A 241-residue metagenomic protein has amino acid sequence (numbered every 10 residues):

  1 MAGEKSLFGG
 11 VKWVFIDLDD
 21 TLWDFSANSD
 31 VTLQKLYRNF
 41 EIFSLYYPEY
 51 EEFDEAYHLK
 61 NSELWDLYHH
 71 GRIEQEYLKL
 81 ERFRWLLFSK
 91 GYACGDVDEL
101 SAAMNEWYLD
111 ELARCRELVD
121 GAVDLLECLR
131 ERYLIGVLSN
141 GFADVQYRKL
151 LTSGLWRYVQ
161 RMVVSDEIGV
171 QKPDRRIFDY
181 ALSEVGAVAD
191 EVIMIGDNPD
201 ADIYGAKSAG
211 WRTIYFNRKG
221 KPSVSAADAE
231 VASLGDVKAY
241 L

Functional and structural regions predicted by a protein language model:
M1-V14, A27, V123, E127 (+1 more regions): Asp-based, Mg2+/Mn2+-dependent phosphohydrolase catalytic module
A2-L59: Active-site neighborhood of HAD-like aspartate-dependent phosphohydrolases
S29-R38, E76, L80-R84, F88 (+1 more regions): An amphipathic alpha-helix signature
N39, L125-R132: A short, Lys/Arg-enriched amphipathic alpha-helix followed by its capping loop at the start of a domain
E41-D54, K90-M104, Y158: Short, surface-exposed acidic
L59-E106: A metal-dependent, Asp-based hydrolase signature
W107-C115: Surface-exposed cleft-lining segments at the edges of enzyme active sites
R132-Y133, G210: Glycine-centered short loops/turns at secondary-structure junctions
